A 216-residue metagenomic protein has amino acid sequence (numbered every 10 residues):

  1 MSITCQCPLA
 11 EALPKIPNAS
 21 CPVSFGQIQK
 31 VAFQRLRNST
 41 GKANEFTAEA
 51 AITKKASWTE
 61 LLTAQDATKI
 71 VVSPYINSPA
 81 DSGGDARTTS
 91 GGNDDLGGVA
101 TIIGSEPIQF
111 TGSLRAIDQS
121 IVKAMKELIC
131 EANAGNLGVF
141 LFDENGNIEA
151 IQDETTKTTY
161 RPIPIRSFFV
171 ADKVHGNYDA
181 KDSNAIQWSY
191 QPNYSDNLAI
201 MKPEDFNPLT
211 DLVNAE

Functional and structural regions predicted by a protein language model:
S2-T111, I163-A180: Solvent-exposed edge beta-strands and adjacent loop segments that serve as assembly or binding interfaces
E11, E60-T63, T68, K123 (+3 more regions): Polar/charged alpha-helical tracts
V31-R37, F110-S113, G135-G146: Short, hydrophobic/proline-enriched secondary-structure or compact coil segments at domain edges
G97-K123, D179-D196: Oligomerization/assembly interface segments of phage tail-like spikes and tubes
Q109-Q119, N145-D172: Short acidic, glycine/tyrosine-flanked loop/strand segments centered on an H-E-D-like triad
D118, A132-A134, L198, D205: General structural signal for secondary-structure boundaries
K123-T158: Short, acidic/charged, Gly/Pro-enriched secondary-structure junctions
T159-E216: Mixed-charge, glycine-accented linear interaction segment located at domain edges/termini
